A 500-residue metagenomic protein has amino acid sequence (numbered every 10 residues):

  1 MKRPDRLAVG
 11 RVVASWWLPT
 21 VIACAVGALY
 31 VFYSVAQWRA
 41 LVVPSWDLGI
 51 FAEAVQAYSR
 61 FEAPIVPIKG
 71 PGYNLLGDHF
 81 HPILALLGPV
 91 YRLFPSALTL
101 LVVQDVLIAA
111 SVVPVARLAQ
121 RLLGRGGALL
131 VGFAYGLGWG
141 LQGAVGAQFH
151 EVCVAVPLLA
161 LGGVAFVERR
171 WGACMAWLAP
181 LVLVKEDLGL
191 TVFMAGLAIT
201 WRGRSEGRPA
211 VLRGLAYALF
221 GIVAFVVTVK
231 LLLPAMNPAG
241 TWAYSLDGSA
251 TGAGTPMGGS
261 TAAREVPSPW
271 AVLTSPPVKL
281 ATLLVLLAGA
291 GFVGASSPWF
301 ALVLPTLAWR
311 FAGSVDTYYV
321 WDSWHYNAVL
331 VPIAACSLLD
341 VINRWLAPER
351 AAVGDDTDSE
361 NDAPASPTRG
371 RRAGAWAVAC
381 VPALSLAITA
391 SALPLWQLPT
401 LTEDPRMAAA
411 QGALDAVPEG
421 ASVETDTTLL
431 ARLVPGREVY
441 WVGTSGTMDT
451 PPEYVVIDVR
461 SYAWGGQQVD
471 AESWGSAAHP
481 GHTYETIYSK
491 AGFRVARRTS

Functional and structural regions predicted by a protein language model:
M1-F32, W171, R213-Y217: Start-transfer (signal-anchor) and selected internal transmembrane alpha helices of multi-pass inner/ER membrane
T20-C24, G126, A218-I222, W345-S391: Signature aromatic-anchored transmembrane alpha helix within multi-pass, membrane-resident enzymes that catalyze glycan
F32, I50-N74, P82-I83: Extracytosolic helix-loop segments that constitute the early lumenal/periplasmic catalytic or substrate-binding loops
L98-L122: Transmembrane-helix motifs of polytopic, lipid-linked glycan transferases
P114, A134, C153-W177: Specific aromatic-rich, kink-prone transmembrane helix
T191-G221: Perimembrane helix-loop-helix junctions
T274-L307: Hydrophobic, aromatic-rich transmembrane alpha-helices and their immediate juxtamembrane boundary segments
A301-A365: Hydrophobic/aromatic-rich transmembrane helices and adjacent perimembrane loops
